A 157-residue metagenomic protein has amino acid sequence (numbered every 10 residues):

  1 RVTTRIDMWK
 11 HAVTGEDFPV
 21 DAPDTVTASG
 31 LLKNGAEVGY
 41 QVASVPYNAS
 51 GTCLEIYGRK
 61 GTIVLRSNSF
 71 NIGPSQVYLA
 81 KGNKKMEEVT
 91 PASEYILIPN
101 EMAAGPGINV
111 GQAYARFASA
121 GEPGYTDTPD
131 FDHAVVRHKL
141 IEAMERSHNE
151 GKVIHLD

Functional and structural regions predicted by a protein language model:
R1-V2, G39-V42: Short beta-strand segments
V2-L32, E55, R59-D132: C-terminal glycine/acidic-rich active-site capping loop/insertion
Q41-S50, G105: Glycine-rich phosphate/pyrophosphate-binding beta-alpha loops
Q41-V45, Y57-R59, D157: Glycine-rich Rossmann NAD(P)(H)-binding loop
A134-R146: C-terminal hydrophobic helical "lid"/dimerization subdomain of Rossmann-like NAD(P)H-dependent oxidoreductases
R146-D157: C-terminal capping/lid region of NAD(P)-dependent oxidoreductase domains
